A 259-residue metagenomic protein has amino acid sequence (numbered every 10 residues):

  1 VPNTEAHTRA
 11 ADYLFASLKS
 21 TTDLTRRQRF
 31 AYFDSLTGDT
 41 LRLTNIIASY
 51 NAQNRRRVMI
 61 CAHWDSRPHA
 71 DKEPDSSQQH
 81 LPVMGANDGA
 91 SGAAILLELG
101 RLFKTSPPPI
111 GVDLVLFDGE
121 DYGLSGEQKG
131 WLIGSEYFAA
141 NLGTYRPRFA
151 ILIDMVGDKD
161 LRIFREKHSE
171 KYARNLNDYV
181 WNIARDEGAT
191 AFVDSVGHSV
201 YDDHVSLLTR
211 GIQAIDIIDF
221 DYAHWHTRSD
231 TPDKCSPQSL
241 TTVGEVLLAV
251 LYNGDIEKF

Functional and structural regions predicted by a protein language model:
V1-Q53: A non-catalytic alpha/beta surface segment that caps or lines the substrate-entry region of metallo-dependent hydrolase
P2, R29, F149, D158-F259: Active-site-adjacent substrate-binding region of metalloamidase/peptidase-like peptide-processing proteins
T4-E5, R9, V83-A94, P237-T241: Short, conserved micro-motifs enriched in small and acidic residues
F15-L24, E98-P108, A140-T144, W181 (+3 more regions): Sec-exported extracytoplasmic/periplasmic mature domains
R26-R27, I47-S49, R57-C61, D113-L116 (+3 more regions): Structural recognition of the beta-strand scaffold that forms the well-ordered cores of secreted hydrolase catalytic
A31-D34, A52-N54, W64-P68, G119-G123 (+3 more regions): Solvent-exposed loop/turn segments at secondary-structure junctions within structured extracellular/periplasmic domains
R42, H80-N175, Y179, S199 (+1 more regions): Acidic/histidine-rich catalytic neighborhood of metal-dependent amide-processing enzymes
K72-P82: Glycine/charged-rich beta-loop-alpha catalytic/anionic-binding loops adjacent to active sites
